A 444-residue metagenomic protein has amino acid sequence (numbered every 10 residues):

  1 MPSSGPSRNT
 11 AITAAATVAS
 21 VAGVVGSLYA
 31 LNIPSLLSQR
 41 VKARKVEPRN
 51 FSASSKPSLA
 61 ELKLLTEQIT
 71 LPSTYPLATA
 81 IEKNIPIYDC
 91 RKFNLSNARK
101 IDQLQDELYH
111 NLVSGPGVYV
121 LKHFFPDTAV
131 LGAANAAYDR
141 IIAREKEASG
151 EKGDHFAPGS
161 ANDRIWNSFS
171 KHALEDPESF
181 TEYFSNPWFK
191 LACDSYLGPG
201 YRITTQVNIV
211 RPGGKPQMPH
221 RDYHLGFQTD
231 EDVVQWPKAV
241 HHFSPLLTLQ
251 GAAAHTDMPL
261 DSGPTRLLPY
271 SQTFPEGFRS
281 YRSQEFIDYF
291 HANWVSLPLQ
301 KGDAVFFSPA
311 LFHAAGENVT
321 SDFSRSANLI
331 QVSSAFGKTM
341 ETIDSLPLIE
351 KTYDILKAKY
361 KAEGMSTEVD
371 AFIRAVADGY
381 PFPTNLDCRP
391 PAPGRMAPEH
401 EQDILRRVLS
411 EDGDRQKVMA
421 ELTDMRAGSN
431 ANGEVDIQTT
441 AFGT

Functional and structural regions predicted by a protein language model:
M1-S114, F372, Y380-P383, P391-T444: Fe(II)/2-oxoglutarate
S35, Y138-S149, P187, Y196-G200 (+6 more regions): A generic secondary-structure signal for well-formed alpha-helical elements
T66-D230: Non-heme Fe(II)-dependent double-stranded beta-helix
D127-A129, R211-G213, P259-D261, F274-P275 (+2 more regions): Flexible loop/turn segments at secondary-structure boundaries
G132, F278-R279, E317-V319, K338-D344 (+2 more regions): Short conserved micro-motifs at the rims of enzyme active sites and ligand-binding pockets
A192, Q217-M218, L225-Y289, W294 (+1 more regions): Catalytic core of non-heme Fe(II) oxygenases with the double-stranded beta-helix
R282-I355: Catalytic core of Fe(II)/2-oxoglutarate
F323-R325, V332-T384, T423-T444: Charged, cofactor-coupling segments
